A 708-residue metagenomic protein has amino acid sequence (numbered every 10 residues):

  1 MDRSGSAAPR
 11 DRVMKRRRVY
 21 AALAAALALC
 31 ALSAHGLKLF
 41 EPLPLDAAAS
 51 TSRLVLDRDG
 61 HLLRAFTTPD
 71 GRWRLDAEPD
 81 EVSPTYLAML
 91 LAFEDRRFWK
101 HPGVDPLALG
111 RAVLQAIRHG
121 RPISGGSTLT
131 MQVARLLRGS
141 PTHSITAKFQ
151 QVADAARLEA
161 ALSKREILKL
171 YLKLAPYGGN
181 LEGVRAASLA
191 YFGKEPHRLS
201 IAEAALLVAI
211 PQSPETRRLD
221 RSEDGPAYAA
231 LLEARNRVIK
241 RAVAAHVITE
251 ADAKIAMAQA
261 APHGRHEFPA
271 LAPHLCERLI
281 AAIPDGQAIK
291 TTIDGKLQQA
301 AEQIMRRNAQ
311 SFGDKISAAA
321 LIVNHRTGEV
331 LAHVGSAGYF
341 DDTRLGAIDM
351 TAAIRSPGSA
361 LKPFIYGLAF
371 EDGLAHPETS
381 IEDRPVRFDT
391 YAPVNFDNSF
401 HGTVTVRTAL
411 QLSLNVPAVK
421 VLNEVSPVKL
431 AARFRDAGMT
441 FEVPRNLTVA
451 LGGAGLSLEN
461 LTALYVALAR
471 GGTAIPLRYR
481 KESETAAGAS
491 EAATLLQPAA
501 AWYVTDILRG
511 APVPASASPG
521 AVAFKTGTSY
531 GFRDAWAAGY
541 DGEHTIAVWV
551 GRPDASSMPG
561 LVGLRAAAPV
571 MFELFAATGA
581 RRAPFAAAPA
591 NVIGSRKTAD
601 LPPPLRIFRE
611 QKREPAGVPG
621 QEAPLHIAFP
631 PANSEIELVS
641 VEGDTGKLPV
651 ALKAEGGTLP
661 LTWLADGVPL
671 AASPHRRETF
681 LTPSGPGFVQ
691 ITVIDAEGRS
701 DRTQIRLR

Functional and structural regions predicted by a protein language model:
D11-R58, R97, I117: N-terminal type II signal-anchor transmembrane helix that functions as the membrane-insertion/stop-transfer segment
R12-K15, A34, I248, P262 (+3 more regions): Soluble, non-transmembrane domains of envelope/secretory-pathway proteins that act on or interact with carbohydrate
A31-A34, R121-Q299, V394, R435-D436 (+3 more regions): Non-catalytic, structured segments within soluble enzyme domains
A88-L91, D95, R237, A242 (+9 more regions): Active-site SXXK
W99-L109, E182-R185, E250-D252, R344-A347 (+3 more regions): Short, well-structured active-site flanking segments
R118-H143, R265-A281, A375-L430, N446 (+3 more regions): Conserved catalytic neighborhood of penicillin-recognizing serine enzymes
A155, P211-A234, D285-L297, I304-R307 (+8 more regions): Active-site loop and adjoining helix of the penicillin-binding protein/serine DD-peptidase-beta-lactamase fold
T291-S311, I322, H333, D341-M350 (+3 more regions): A penicillin-recognizing enzyme superfamily signal
